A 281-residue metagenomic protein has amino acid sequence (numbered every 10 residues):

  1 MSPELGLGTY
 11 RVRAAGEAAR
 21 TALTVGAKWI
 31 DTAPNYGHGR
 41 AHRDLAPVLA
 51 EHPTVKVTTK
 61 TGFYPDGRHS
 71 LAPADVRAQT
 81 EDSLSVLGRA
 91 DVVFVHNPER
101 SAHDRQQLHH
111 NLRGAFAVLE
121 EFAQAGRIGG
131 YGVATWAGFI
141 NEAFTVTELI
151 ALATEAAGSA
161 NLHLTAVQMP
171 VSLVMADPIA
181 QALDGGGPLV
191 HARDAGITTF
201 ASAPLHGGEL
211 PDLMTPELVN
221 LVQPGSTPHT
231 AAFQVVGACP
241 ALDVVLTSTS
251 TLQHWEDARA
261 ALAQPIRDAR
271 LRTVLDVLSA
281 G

Functional and structural regions predicted by a protein language model:
M1-G67, P73-R77, H110, A117-E121 (+2 more regions): N-terminal binding-site loop/beta-alpha segment at the start of enzyme catalytic domains that lines or forms
L7, I30, A90, Y131-V133: Glycine-centered flexible beta-alpha turn that most often forms the glycine-rich phosphate-binding loop
A14-A15, H38, H96-G281: Beta/alpha (TIM)-barrel catalytic core signal, keyed to glycine-rich beta->alpha loops juxtaposed to Asp/Glu that bind
T21-T24, A78-E81, S85, D194 (+2 more regions): Charged/polar positions on well-ordered alpha helices
L23-T24, A46-K56, L84-G88, E121-G126 (+2 more regions): Acidic (Asp/Glu)-rich catalytic clusters
W29, L87, T165-A166: Residue-level detection of beta-strand scaffold positions
G67-D104: Active-site gating/metal-coordination segments in enzymes
